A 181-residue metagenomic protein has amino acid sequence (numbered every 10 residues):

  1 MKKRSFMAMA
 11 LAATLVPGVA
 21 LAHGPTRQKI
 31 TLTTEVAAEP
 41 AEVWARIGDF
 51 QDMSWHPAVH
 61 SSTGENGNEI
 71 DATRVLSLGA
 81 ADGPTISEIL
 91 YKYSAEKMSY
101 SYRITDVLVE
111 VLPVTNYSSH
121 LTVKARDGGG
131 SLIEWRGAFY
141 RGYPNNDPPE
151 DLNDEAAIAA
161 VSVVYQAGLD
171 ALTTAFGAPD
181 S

Functional and structural regions predicted by a protein language model:
K3-M7: N-terminal export leaders
A8-A10, A20: Cleavable N-terminal signal peptides
V19-E69: Hydrophobic ligand-binding cavity/cleft-lining segments
K29-T31, P84-E88, V114-H120: Short, surface-exposed coil-to-beta transition loops
E35, D52-A58, S62-L112, A171 (+1 more regions): Glycine-rich portal/gate segments that line the openings of hydrophobic small-molecule binding cavities
E42-I47, R74, L90, I133-W135 (+1 more regions): Hydrophobic pocket/interface hotspot
T105-V109, R136-Y143: Short, solvent-exposed aromatic-acidic interface loops
L132, F139-S181: A conserved amphipathic terminal alpha-helix motif
